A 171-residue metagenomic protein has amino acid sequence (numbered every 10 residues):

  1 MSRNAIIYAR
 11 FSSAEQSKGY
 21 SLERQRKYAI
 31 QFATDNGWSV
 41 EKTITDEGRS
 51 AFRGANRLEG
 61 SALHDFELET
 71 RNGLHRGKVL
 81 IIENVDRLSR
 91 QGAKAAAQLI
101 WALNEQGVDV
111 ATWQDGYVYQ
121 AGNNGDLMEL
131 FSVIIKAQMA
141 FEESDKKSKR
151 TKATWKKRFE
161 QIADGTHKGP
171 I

Functional and structural regions predicted by a protein language model:
M1-A153: Short, structured surface patches at the beginning of a domain
D145-I171: Coupling/hinge elements of helicase-like and P-loop NTPase modules
